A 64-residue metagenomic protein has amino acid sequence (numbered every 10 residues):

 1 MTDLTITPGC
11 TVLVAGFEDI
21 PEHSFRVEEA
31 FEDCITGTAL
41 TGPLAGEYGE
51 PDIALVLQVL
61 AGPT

Functional and structural regions predicted by a protein language model:
M1-I6, L60-T64: Short intrinsically disordered terminal tails
D3-E18: Short coil-to-beta transition motif at edge beta-strands of beta-rich domains
T11-L13, R26, L55-Q58: Detector for intrinsically disordered, low-structure N-terminal pre-sequences
P21-A30: Short beta-strand-centered aromatic/proline hotspots
C34-T36: Short aromatic-glycine-enriched beta-strand elements
A39-T64: Intrinsically disordered, low-complexity, charged/polar segments
